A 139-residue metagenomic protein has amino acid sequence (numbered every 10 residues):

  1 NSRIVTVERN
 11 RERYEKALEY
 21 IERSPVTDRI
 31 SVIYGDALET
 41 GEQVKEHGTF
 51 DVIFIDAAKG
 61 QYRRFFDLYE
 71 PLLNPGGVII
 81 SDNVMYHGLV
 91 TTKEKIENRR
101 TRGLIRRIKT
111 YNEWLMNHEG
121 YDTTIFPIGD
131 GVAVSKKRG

Functional and structural regions predicted by a protein language model:
N1-G139: S-adenosylmethionine/decaboxylated-SAM
